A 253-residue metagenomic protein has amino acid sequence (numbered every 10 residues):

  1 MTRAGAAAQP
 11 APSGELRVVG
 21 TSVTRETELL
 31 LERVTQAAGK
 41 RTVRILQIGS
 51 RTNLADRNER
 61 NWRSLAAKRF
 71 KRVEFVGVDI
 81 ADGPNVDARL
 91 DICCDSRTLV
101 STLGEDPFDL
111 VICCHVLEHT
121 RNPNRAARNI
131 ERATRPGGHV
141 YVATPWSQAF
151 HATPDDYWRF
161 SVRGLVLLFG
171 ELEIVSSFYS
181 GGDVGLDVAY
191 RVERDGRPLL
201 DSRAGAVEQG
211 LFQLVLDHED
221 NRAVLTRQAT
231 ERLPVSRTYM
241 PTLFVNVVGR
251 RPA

Functional and structural regions predicted by a protein language model:
T2-K40: Class I SAM-dependent methyltransferase Rossmann-like catalytic core, especially the SAM/SAH-binding loop
V18, S22, E118, R237: Short, surface-exposed alpha-helical recognition segments that flank or form part of ligand/macromolecule-binding
R25-R33, R60-W62, E231-L233: Short alpha-helical segments and helix-capping/turn motifs at coil-helix boundaries
G39, R69, Y239-M240: Short, flexible hinge/linker loops that cap or flank conserved catalytic cores
R41-T42, L243: A short, charged/proline- and glycine-enriched loop that marks the coil->beta-strand transition at the N-terminal
V43-H151, R163, V247-G249: Conserved SAM-binding loop
R121-E131, H139-A253: S-adenosyl-L-methionine-dependent methyltransferase catalytic module, highlighting the catalytic core
